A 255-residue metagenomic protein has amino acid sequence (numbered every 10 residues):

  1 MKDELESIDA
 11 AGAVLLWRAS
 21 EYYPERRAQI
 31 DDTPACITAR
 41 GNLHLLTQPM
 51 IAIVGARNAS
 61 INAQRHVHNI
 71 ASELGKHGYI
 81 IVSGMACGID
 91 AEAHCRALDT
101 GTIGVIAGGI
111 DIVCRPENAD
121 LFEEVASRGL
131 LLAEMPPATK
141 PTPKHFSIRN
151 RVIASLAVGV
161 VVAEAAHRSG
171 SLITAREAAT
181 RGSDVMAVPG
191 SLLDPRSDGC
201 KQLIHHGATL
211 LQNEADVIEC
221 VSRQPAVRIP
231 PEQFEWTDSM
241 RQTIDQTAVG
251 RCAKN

Functional and structural regions predicted by a protein language model:
M1-D3: Helix-hairpin-helix
E6-N255: Glycine-biased, small-residue-rich flexible motifs in mid-sequence functional cores and linkers
